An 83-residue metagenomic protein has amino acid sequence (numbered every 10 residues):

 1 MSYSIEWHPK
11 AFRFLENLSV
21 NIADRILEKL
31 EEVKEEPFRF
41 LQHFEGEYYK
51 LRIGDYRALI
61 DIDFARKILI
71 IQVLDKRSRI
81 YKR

Functional and structural regions predicted by a protein language model:
M1-I5, R13-V20, D24, I53-Y56 (+1 more regions): Enriched for short, Lys/Arg-rich terminal
Y3-E6, E32-K34: Short amphipathic alpha-helical segments, especially helix-boundary/capping motifs
W7, G46-Y48, A65: Generic hydrophobic segment detector
K10: Residue-level recognition of oxygen-bearing side chains
E28-R52: A short, surface-exposed loop/turn module that caps and links secondary-structure elements
